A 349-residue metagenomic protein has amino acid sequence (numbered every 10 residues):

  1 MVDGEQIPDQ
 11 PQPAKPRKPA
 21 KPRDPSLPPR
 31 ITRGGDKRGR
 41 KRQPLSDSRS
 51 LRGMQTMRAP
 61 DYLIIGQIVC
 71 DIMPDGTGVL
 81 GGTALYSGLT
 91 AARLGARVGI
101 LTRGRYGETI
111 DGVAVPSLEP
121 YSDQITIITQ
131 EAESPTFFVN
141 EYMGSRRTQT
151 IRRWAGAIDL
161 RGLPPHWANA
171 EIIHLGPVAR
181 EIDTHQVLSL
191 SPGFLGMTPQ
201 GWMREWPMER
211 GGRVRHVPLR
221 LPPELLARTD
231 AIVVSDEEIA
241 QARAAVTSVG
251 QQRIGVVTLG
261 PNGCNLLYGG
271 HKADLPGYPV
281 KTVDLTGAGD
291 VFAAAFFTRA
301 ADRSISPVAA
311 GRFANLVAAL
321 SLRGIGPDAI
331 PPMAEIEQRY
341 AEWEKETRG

Functional and structural regions predicted by a protein language model:
Q6, Q10-Q12, Q43, Q55: Low-complexity, intrinsically disordered or signal/transmembrane-proximal segments
P19, R23, R33-G39, G53: A cross-taxon signal for low-complexity, glycine/charged-rich
M54-P60, L219, A245-G349: Conserved phosphate-binding/catalytic region of the ribokinase-like
R58-D61, C70-G78, R93-E181, Q186-G196 (+1 more regions): Conserved N-terminal subdomain of the carbohydrate kinase-like
G66-I68, V291: Active-site metal-binding loops of divalent metal-dependent hydrolases
G82-R93: Histidine-anchored nucleotide/phosphate-binding helix
I172-T247: Conserved beta-alpha-beta core of the PfkB/ribokinase-like small-molecule kinase fold
